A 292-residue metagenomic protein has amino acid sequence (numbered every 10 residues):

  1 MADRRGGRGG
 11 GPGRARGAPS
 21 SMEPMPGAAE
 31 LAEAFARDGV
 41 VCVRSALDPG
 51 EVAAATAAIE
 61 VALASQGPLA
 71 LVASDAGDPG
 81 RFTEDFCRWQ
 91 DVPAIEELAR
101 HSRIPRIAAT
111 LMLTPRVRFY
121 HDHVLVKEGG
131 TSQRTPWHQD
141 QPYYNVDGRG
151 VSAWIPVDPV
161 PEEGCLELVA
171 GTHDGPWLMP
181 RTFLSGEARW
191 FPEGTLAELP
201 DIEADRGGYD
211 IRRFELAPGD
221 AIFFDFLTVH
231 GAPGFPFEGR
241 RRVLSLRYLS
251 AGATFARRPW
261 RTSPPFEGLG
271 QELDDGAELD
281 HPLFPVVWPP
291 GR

Functional and structural regions predicted by a protein language model:
M1-P19: Compositionally biased, low-complexity flexible segments
M22-D38, R44-W137, Y143-Y144, P259: Non-heme Fe(II)-dependent double-stranded beta-helix
E23, E162-V229: Double-stranded beta-helix
S65-G77, R181, A221-F223, L227-R292: Non-heme Fe(II)/2-oxoglutarate
I104, T114, G129-S132, D158-E162 (+3 more regions): Short, charged/polar surface micro-motifs in flexible loops or helix N-caps
P115-V117, H121-D122, Q133-T135, R149-I155 (+2 more regions): Generic beta-strand structural signal
H138, N145-P161, E215, F223 (+1 more regions): Short, conserved beta-strand element in jelly-roll/cupin
Q139, L196-G208, R240, P259-P264: Short, surface-exposed loop/helix-turn segments at secondary-structure junctions that function as lids/hinges flanking
